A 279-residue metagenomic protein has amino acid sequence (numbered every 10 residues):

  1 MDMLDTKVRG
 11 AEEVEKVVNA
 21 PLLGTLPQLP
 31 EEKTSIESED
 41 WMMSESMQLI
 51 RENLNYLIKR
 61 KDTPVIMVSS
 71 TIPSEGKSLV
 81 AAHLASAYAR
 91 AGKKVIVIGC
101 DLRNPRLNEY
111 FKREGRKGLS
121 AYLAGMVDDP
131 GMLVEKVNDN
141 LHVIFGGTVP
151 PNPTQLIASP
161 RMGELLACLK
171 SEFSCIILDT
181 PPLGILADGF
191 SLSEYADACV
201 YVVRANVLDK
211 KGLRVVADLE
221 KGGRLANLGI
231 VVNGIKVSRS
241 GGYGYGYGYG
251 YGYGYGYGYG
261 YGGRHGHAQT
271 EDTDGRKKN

Functional and structural regions predicted by a protein language model:
M1-K94, C100-S120, D128-G131, P151-T154 (+2 more regions): Short boundary/hinge segments that flank catalytic cores
K16-L22, S191-Y201: Gly/Ser-rich helix-loop-strand patches that form or flank binding pockets for ribonucleotide-derived cofactors
S78, G99, D179, D197: Conserved G/P- and acidic residue-centered "switch" motifs that form tight phosphate/ATP-binding loops in soluble
K94, N140-H142, K170-L178, A198: Loop/turn-to-beta-strand initiation segments
V97, V143, L178, Y201 (+1 more regions): Structural beta-sheet core signal
L123-P150: Nucleotide-state-sensitive switch-loop elements of NTP-binding domains
G146-A187, S193: Phosphate-binding/switch loop-helix module in NTP-utilizing enzymes
T180-I185, A196-R214: Conserved Switch II/interswitch segment of TRAFAC-class P-loop GTPases
